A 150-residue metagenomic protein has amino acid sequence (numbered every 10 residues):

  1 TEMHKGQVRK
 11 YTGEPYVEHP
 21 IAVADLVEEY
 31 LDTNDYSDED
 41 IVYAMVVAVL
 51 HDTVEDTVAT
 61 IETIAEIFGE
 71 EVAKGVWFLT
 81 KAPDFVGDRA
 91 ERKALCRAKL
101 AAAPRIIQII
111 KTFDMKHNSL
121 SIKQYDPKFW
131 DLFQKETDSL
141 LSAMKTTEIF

Functional and structural regions predicted by a protein language model:
T1-F150: Active-site helical microenvironments for divalent-metal-assisted chemistry
